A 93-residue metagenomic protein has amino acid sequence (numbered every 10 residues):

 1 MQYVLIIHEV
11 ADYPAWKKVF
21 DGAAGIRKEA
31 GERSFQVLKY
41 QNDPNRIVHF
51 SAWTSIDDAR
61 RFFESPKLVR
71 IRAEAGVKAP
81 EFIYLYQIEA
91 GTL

Functional and structural regions predicted by a protein language model:
M1-R70, E74-L93: Short S/T/G/P-rich N-terminal loop/turn motif that feeds into the first structured element of a domain
